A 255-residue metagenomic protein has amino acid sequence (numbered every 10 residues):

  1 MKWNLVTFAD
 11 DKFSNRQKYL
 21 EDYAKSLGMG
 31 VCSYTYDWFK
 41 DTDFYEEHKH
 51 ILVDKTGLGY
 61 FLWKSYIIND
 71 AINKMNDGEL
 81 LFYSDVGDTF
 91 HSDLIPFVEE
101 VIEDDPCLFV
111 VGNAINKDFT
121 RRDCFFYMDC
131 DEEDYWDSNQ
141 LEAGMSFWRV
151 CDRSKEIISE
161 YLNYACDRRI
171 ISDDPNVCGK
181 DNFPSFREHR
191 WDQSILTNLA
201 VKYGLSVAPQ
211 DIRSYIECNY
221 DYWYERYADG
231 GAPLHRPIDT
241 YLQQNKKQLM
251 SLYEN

Functional and structural regions predicted by a protein language model:
M1-N255: Glycosyltransferase catalytic domains, chiefly GT-A lineage
